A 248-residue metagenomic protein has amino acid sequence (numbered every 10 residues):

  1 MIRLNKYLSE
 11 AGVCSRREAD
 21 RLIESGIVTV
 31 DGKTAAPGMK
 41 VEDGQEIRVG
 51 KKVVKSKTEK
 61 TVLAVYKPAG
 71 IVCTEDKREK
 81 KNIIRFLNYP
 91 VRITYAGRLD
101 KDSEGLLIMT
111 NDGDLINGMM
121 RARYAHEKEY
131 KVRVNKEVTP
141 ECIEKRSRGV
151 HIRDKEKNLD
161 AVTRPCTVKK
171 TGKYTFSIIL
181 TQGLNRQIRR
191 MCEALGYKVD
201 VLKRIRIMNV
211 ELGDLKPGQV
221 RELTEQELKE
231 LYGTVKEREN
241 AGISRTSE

Functional and structural regions predicted by a protein language model:
M1-E248: Basic, flexible Lys/Arg- and Gly-enriched helix-loop patches that mediate nucleic-acid binding at interfaces with rRNA
